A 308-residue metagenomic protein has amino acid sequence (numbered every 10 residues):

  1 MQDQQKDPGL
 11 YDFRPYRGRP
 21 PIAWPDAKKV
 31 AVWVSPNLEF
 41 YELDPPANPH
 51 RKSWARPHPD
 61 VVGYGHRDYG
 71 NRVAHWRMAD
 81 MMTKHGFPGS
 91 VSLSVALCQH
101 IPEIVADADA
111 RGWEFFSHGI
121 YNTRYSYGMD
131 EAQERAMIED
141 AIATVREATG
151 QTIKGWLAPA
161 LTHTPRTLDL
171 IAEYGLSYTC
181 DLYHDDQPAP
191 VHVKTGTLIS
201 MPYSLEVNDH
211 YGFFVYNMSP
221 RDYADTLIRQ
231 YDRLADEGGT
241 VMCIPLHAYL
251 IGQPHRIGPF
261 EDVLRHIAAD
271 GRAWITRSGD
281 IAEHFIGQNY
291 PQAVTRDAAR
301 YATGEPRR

Functional and structural regions predicted by a protein language model:
Q2-G155, A160-I199, Y223-I244, L250-R308: Catalytic alpha-helical scaffold of carbohydrate-active enzymes acting on polysaccharides/glycoconjugates
S126-G128, Y211-F214: Short acidic, glycine/proline-rich loop/turn micro-motifs
V193-Y211: A structural motif
G212-Y223: C-terminal amphipathic alpha-helical segment
